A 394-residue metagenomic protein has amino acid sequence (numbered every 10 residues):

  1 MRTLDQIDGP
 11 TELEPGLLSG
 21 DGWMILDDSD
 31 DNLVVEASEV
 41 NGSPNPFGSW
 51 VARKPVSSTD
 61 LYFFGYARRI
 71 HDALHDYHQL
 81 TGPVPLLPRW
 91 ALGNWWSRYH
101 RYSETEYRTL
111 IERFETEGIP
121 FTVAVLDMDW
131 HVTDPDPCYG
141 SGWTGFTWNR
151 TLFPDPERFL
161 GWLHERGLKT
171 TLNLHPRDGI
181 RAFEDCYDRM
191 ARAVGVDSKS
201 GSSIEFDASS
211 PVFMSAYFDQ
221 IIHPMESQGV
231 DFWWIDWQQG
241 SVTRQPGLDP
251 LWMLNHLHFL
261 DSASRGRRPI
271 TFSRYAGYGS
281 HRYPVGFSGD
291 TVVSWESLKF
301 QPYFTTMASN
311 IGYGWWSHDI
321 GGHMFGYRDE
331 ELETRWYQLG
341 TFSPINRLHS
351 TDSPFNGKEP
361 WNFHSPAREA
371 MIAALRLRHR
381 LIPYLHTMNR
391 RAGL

Functional and structural regions predicted by a protein language model:
M1-L394: Catalytic-domain carbohydrate-binding cleft regions of carbohydrate-active enzymes
